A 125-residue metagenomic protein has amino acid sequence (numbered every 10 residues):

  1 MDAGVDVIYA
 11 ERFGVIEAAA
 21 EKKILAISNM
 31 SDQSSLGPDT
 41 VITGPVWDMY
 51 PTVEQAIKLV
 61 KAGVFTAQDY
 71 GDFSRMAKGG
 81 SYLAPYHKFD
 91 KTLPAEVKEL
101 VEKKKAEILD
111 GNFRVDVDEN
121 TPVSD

Functional and structural regions predicted by a protein language model:
M1-D125: A residue-level marker of the well-folded mature domains of exported/periplasmic proteins
